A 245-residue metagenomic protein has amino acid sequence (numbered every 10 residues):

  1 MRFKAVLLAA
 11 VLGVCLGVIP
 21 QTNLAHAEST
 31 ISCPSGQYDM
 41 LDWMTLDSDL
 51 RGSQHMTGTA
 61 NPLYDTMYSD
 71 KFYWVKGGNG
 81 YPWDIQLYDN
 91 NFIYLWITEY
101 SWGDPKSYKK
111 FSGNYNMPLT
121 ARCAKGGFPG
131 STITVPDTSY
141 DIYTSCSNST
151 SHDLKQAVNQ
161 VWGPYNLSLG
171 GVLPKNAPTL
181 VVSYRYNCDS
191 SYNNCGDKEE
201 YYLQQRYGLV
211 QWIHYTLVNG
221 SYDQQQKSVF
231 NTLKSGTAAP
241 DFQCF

Functional and structural regions predicted by a protein language model:
M1-L8, I19-P20: Bacterial N-terminal signal peptides that target proteins for export
R2-K4, C15, M40-W43: Disordered, low-complexity tails and leader-like regions
A5-L7, L24-H26, S112: Intrinsically disordered, low-complexity segments enriched in glycine/proline and serine/threonine
A10-L12: Short, linear, compositionally biased motifs with a strong N-terminal bias
V14-L24: C-terminal segment of classical bacterial N-terminal signal peptides
E28-F245: Conserved functional acidic sites
